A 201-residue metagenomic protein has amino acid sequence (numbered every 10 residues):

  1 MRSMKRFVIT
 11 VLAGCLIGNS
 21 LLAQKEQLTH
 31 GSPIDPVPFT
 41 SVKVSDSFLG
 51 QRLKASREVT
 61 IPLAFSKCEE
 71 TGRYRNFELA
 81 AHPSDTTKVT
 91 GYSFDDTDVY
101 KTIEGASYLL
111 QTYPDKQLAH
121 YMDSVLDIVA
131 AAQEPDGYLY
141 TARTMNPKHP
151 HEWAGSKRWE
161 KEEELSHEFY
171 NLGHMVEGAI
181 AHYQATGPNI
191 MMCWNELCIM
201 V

Functional and structural regions predicted by a protein language model:
M1-V11: Bacterial N-terminal signal peptides that target proteins for export
M4, G14, G91-S93: A subset of signal/propeptide-processing and intrinsically disordered low-complexity segments in secreted/extracellular
K5, G18, T97-Y100: Residue-level micro-sites within transmembrane alpha helices that shape and flank functional polar/acidic positions
I9-N19: Bacterial N-terminal signal peptides
Q24-V201: Glycan-recognition and catalytic cores of secretory/periplasmic carbohydrate-active enzymes
